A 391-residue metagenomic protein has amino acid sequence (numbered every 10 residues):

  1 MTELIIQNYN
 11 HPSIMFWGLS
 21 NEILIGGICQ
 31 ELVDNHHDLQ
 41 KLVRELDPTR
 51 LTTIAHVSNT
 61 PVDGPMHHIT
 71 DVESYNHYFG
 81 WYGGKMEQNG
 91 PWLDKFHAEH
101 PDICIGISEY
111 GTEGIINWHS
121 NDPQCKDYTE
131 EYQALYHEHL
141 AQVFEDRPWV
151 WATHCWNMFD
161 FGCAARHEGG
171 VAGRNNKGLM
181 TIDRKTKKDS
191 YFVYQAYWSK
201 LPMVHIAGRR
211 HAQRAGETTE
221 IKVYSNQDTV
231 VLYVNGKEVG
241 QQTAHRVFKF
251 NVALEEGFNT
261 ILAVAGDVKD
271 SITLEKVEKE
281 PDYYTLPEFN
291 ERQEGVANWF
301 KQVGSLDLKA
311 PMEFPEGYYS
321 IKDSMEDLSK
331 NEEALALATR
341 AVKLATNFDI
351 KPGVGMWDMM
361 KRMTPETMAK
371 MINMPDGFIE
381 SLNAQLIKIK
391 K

Functional and structural regions predicted by a protein language model:
M1-V239, T243, N251-L254, T260 (+1 more regions): Extended substrate-binding grooves/exosites of carbohydrate-active enzymes
C29, S320-L328, M368-I372: Second-shell loop/turn segments in exported
G257-F258, L274: Extended acidic/polar, glycine-enriched regions that form or flank non-catalytic beta-rich accessory modules
V268-E288: Edge beta-strands of extracellular beta-sandwich domains
L286-Y318, D323: Compositionally biased low-complexity segments at domain edges in trafficked proteins and select soluble regulators
S329-E333: Mature N-terminal segment immediately following signal peptide/propeptide cleavage in secreted/periplasmic
K343-K391: Compact alpha-helical subdomains of small soluble proteins
